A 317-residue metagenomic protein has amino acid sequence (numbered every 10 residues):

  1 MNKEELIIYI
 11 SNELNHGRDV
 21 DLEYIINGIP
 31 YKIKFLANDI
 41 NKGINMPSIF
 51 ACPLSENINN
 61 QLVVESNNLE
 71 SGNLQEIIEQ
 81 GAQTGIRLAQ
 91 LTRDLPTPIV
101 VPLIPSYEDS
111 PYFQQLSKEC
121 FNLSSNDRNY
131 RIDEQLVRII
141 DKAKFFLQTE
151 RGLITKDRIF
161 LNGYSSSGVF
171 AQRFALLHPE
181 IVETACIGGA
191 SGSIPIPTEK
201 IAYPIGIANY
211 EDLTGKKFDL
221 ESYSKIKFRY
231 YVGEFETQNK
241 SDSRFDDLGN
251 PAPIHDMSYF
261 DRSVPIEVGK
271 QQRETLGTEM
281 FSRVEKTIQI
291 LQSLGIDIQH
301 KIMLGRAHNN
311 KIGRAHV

Functional and structural regions predicted by a protein language model:
M1-L62, E76, A89, L95-T97 (+6 more regions): A domain-start/cap signature at the N-terminus of enzymes
V63-N68, V101: Structural cue for short, hydrophobic secondary-structure segments
T92-D109: Conserved alpha/beta-hydrolase
E119-G152: Alpha/beta-hydrolase active-site loop
R173-T184: Conserved hydrolase catalytic core segment
T184-L294: The feature captures the conserved acid-bearing segment of alpha/beta-hydrolase catalytic domains
M303-N309: Histidine-bearing beta->alpha loop at or near hydrolase active sites
A315-V317: Conserved small/polar residues in nucleotide/adenosyl-binding loops
